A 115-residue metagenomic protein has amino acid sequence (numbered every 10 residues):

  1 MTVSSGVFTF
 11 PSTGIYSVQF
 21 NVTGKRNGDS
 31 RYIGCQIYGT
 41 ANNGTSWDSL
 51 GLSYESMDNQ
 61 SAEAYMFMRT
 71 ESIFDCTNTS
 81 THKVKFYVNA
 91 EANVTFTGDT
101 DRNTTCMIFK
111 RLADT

Functional and structural regions predicted by a protein language model:
M1-T115: Extracellular jelly-roll beta-sandwich "head" domains, especially the C-terminal globular C1q domain
